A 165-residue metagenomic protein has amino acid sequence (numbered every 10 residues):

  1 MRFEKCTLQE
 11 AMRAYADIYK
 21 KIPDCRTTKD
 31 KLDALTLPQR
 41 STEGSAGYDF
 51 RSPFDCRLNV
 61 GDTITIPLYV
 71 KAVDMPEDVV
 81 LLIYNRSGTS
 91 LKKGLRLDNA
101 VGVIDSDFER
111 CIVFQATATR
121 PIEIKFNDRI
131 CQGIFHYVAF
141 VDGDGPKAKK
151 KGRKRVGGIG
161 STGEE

Functional and structural regions predicted by a protein language model:
M1-E165: DUTPase catalytic domain/fold
